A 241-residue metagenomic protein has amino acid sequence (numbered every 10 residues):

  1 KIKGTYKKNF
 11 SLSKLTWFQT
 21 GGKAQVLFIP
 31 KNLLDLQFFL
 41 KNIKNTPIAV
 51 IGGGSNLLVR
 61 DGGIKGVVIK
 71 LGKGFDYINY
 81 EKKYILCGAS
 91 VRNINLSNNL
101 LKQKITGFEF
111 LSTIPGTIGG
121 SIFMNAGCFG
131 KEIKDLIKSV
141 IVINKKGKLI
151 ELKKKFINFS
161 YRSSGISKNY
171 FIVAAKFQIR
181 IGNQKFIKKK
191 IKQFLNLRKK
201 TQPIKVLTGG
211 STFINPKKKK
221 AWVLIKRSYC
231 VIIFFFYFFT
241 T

Functional and structural regions predicted by a protein language model:
I2-I118: Anion-binding (especially nucleotide phosphate/pyrophosphate-binding) glycine-rich loop and adjoining beta-alpha core
Y6, L12, F18, I78 (+8 more regions): Short clusters of hydrophobic/aromatic residues that line enzyme substrate/ligand-binding pockets
F10-L12, N99-K104, I133-S139, G209-T212: A broad, low-specificity signal for short, low-complexity segments enriched in glycine/proline and polar/charged
S13, K31-L34, K73, V91-N95 (+6 more regions): Conserved active-site and cofactor/substrate-binding residues in soluble primary-metabolism enzymes
G21, F28-L33, L58-D76, F123-K153 (+1 more regions): Structural signature of FAD isoalloxazine-binding scaffolds in flavoprotein oxidoreductases
G53, K73-Y77, I94, L111-I114 (+5 more regions): Glycine-rich loops and low-complexity Gly/Arg-rich segments that provide flexible linkers or classic glycine-based
G107-K138, T208: A gly/ser-rich beta-alpha-beta helix-loop segment of oxidoreductase catalytic cores
I143-N144, L149-T241: Phosphate/pyrophosphate- and phosphate-bearing ligand-binding catalytic cores of soluble enzymes
